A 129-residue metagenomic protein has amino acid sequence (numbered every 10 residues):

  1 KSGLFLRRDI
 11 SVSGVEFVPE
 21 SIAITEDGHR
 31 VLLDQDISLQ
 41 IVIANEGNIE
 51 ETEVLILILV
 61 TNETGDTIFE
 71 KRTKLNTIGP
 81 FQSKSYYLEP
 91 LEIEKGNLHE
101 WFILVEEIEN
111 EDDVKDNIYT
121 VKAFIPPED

Functional and structural regions predicted by a protein language model:
K1-D129: Extracellular/luminal regions of secreted and cell-surface proteins that mediate adhesion/ECM remodeling
